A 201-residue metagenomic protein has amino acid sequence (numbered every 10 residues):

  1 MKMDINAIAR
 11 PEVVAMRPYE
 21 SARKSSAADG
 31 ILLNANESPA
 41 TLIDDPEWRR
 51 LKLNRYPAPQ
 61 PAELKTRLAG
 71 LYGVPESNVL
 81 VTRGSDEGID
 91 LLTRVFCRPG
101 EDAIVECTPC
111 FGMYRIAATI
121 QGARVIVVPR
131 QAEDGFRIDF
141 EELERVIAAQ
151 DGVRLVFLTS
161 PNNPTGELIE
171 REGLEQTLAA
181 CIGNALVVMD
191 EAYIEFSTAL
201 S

Functional and structural regions predicted by a protein language model:
M1-A62, R67-G70, G152: N-terminal "arm"/small-domain region of PLP-dependent enzymes with the aminotransferase-like
K52-I182, V187-V188, Y193-S201: Conserved core of the PLP fold type I
